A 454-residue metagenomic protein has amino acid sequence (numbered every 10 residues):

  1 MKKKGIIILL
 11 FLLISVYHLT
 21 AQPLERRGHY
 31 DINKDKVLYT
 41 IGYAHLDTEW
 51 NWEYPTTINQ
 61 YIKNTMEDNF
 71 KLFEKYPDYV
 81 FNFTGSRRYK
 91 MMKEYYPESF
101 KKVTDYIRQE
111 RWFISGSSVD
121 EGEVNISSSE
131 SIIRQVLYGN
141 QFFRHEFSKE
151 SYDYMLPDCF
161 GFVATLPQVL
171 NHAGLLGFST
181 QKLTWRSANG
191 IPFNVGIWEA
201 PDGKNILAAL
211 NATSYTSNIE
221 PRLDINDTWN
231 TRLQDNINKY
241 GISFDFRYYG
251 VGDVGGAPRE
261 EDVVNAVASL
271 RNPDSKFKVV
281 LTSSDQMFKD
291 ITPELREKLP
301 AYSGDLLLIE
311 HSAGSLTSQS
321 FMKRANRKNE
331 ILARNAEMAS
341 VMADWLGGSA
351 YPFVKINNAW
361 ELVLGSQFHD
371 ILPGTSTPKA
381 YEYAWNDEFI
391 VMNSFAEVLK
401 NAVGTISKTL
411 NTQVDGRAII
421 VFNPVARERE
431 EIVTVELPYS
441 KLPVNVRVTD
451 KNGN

Functional and structural regions predicted by a protein language model:
M1-I6, A21: Short, Lys/Arg-enriched, disordered terminal segments
K4-I14: Sec-dependent N-terminal signal peptides
I14-T20: C-terminal segment of classical bacterial N-terminal signal peptides
Q22-E431, P438-N454: Catalytic-domain carbohydrate-binding cleft regions of carbohydrate-active enzymes
